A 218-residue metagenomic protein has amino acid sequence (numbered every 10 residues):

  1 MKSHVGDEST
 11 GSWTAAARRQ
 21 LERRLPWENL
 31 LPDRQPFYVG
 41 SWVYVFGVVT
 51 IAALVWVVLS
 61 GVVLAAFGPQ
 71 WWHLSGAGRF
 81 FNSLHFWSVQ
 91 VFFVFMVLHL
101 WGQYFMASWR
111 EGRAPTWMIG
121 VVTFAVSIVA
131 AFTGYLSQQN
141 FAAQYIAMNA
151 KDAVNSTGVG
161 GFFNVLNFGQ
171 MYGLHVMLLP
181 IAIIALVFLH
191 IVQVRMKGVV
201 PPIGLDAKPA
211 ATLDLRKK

Functional and structural regions predicted by a protein language model:
M1-K218: Membrane-embedded alpha-helical bundles that constitute the cytochrome b-like, heme-associated redox core of multi-pass
